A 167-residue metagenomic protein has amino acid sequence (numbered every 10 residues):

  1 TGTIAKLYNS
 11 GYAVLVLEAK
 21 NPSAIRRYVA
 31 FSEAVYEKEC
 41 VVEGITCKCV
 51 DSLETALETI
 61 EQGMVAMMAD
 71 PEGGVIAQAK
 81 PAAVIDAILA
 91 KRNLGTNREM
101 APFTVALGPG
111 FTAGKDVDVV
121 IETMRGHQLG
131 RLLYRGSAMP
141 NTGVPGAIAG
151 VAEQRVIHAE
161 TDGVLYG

Functional and structural regions predicted by a protein language model:
T1-G167: Well-ordered secondary-structure scaffolds
